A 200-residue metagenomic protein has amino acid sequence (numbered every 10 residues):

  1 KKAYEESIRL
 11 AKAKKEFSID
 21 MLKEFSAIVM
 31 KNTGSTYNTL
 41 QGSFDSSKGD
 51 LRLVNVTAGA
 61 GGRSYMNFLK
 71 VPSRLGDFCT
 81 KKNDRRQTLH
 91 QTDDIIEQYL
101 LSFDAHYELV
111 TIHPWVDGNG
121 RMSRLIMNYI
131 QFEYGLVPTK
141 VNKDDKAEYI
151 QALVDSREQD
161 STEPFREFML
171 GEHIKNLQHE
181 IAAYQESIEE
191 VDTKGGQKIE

Functional and structural regions predicted by a protein language model:
K1-D117, R121-E200: FIC/Doc superfamily catalytic core
